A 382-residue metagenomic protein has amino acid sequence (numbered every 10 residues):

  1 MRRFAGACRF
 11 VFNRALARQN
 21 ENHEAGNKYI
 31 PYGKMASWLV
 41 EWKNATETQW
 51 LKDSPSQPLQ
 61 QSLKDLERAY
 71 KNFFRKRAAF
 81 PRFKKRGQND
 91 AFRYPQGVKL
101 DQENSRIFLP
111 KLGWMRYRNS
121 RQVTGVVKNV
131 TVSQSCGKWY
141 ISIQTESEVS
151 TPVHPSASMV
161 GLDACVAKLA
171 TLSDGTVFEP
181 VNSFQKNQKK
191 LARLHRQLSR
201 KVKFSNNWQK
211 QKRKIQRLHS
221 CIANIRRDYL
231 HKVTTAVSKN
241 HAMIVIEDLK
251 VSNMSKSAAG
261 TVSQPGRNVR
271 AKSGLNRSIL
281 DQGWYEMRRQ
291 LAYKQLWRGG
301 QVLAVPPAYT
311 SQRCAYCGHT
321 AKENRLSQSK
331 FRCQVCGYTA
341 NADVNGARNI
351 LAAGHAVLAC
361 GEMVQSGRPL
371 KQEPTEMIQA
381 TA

Functional and structural regions predicted by a protein language model:
M1-L59: Gly/serine-rich nucleotide phosphate-binding loop at the start of the catalytic core of nucleotide/ADP-ribose-handling
R2, G6-R9, Q57-K64, H231 (+3 more regions): Non-catalytic, well-ordered alpha-helical scaffold segments
R2, R9, N13-L16, N20 (+7 more regions): Alpha-helical coiled-coil heptad-repeat register
A15, S62-F73, V344-G354: Stable alpha-helical structural segments in soluble proteins, enriched in small hydrophobic residues
L16, N20-H23, Y70, F74-P81 (+2 more regions): Long, hydrophobic, amphipathic alpha-helical segments used as structural scaffolds
N22-M35, K76, P152-P155, K201-W208: Short, glycine- and charge-enriched coil/turn segments that flank and shape catalytic ligand pockets
G33-S135, G260, R277: Acidic carboxylate diad motif detector
K111, N119-V126, Q134-A382: Positively charged, helix-rich recognition surfaces that bind polyanionic ligands
